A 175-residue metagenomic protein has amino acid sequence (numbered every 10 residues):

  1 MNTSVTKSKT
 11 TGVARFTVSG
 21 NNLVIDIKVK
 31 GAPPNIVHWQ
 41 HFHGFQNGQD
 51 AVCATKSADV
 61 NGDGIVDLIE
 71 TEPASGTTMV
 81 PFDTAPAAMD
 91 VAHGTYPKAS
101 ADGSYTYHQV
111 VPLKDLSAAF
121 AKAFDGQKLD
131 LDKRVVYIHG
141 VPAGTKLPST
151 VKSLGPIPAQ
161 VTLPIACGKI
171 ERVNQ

Functional and structural regions predicted by a protein language model:
M1-Q175: N-terminal leader/targeting pre-sequences
